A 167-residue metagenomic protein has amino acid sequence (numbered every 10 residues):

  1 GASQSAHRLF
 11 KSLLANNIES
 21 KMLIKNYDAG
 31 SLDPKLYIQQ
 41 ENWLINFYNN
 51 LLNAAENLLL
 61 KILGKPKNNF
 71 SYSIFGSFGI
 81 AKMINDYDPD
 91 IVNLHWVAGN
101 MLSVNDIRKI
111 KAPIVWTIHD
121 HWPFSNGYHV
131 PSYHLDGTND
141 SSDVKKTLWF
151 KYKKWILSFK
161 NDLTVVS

Functional and structural regions predicted by a protein language model:
G1, A29-D33, N100-S103, W122-Y133: Short catalytic/ligand-binding loop motif for oxyanion handling, primarily in non-cytosolic enzymes, centered on
G1-Q40, Y87, R108-A112: N-terminal subdomain of nucleotide-sugar transferases
G1-S5, S12-L13, P89-V104, T164-S167: Conserved beta-strand->loop/alpha-helix structural units within folded catalytic cores of enzymes with alpha/beta
S3-H7, F78, F150: A structural signal for well-ordered alpha-helical segments within the folded catalytic domains of diverse enzymes
L23-K25, T117-I118, V166: Generic beta-sheet signal
L36-F78, V144: A short, charged, and often flexible helix/loop element on the N-terminal side of the glycosyltransferase catalytic
N69, A81-M101, D106, P113-H119: Short N-terminal targeting/anchoring amphipathic segment
K82, R108-K109, W122-S125, Y133-S167: Membrane-proximal helix-turn-helix segments that form the acceptor-binding/catalytic region of lipid-linked
